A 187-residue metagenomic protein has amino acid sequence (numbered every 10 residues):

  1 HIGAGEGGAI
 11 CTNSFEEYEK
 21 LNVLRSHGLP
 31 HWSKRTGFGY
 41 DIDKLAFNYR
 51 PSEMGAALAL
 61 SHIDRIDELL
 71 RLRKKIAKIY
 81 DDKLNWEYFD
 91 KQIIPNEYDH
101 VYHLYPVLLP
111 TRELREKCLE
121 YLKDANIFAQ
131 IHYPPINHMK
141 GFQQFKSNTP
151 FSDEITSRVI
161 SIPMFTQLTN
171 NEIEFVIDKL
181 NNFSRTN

Functional and structural regions predicted by a protein language model:
H1, G5-I10: Glycine-rich phosphate-binding loop of ATP-grasp-fold ATP-dependent ligases
N13-N187: PLP-dependent aminotransferase class I/II
